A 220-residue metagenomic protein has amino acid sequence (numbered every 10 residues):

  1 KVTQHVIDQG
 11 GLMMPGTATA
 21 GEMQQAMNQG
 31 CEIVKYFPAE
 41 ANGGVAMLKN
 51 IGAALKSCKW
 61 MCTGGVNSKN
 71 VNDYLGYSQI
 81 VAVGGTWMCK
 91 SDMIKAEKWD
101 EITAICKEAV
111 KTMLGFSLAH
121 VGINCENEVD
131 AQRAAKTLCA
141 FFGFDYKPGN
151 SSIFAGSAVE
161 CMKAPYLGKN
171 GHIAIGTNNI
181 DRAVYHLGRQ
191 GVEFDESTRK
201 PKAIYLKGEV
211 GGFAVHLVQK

Functional and structural regions predicted by a protein language model:
K1, P15-A20, E40-N42, M61-S68: Glycine-rich beta-to-alpha transition loops that act as phosphate-gripper elements at the mouths of alpha/beta enzyme
K1-V2, K35-G44, Q79-I102: Glycine-rich phosphate-binding active-site loops on the catalytic face of alpha/beta enzymes
T3, G21-Q29, V66-A82: Catalytic cores of alpha/beta
V6-G10, D92-L114: C-terminal helical cap(s) of enzyme catalytic domains, especially alpha/beta-barrels
M13-G16, V34-Y36, K59-G64, V81-G85 (+2 more regions): Hydrophobic faces of well-ordered beta-strands that scaffold small-molecule active sites in alpha/beta enzyme cores
V34, Y74, A109: Conserved, mostly hydrophobic/aromatic
V110-A135, G168-I175: N-terminal beta-strand motif that seeds the catalytic metal site of vicinal oxygen chelate
F116, A158-A164, Y185-K220: Vicinal oxygen chelate
